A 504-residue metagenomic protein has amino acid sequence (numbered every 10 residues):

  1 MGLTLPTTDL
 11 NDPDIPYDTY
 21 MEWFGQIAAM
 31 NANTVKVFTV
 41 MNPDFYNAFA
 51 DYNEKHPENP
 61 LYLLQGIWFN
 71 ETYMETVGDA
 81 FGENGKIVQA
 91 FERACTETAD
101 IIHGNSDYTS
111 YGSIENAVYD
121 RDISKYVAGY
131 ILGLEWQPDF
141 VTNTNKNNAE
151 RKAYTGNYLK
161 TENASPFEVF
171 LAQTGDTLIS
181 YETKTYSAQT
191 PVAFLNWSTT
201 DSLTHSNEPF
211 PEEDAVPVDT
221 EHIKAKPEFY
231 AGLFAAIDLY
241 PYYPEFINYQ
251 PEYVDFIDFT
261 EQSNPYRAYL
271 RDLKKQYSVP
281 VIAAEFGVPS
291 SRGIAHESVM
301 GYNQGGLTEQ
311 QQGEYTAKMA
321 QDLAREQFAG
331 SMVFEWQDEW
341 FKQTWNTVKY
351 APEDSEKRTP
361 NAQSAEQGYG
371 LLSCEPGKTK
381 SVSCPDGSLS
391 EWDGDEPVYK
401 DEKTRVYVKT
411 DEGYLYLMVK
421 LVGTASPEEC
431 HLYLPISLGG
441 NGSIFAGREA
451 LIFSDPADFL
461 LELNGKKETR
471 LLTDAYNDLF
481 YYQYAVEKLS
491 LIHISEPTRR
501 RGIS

Functional and structural regions predicted by a protein language model:
M1-E54: Active-site-adjacent substrate/metal-binding segments within catalytic domains of carbohydrate-active enzymes
F24-A29, N42-Y46, D51-E58, F81-E135 (+3 more regions): An active-site-proximal structural segment forming one wall of the substrate-binding cleft that immediately precedes
G85-T96, V141-V169, Y249-F259, I294-L307: A solvent-exposed, charged loop/short amphipathic helix patch at secondary-structure junctions
D107-Y119, S165-T220, I237, Y266 (+2 more regions): Aromatic-lined carbohydrate-recognition surfaces of secreted/lumenal glycan-active proteins
N207-V299: Glycoside hydrolase catalytic-domain groove-lining segments
I294-G301, G306-L307, Q311, Y315 (+1 more regions): Aromatic-rich peripheral "rim/lid" segments of glycoside hydrolase catalytic domains that contact and position glycan
P397-L489: Surface-exposed, glycine/proline- and aromatic-rich loop segments on solvent-exposed faces across compartments
I492-I503: Single conserved hydrophobic/aromatic residue that forms the stacking wall/gate of nucleotide- or nucleobase-binding
